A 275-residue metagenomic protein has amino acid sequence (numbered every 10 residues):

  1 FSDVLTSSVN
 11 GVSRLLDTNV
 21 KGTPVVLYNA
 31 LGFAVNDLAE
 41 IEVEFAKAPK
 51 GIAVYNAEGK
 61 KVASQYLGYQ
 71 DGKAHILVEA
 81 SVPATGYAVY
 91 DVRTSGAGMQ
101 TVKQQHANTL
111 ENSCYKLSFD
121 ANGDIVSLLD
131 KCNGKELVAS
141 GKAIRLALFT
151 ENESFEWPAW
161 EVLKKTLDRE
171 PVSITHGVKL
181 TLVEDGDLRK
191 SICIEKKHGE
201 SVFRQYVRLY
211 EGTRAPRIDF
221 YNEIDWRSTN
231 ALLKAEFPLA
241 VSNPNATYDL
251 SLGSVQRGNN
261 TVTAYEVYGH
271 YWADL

Functional and structural regions predicted by a protein language model:
F1-I224, T229, K234-E236, T247 (+1 more regions): Catalytic and substrate-binding regions of extracellular carbohydrate-active enzymes, especially polysaccharide lyases
A235-L275: Polysaccharide-binding surfaces and accessory modules of carbohydrate-active proteins
